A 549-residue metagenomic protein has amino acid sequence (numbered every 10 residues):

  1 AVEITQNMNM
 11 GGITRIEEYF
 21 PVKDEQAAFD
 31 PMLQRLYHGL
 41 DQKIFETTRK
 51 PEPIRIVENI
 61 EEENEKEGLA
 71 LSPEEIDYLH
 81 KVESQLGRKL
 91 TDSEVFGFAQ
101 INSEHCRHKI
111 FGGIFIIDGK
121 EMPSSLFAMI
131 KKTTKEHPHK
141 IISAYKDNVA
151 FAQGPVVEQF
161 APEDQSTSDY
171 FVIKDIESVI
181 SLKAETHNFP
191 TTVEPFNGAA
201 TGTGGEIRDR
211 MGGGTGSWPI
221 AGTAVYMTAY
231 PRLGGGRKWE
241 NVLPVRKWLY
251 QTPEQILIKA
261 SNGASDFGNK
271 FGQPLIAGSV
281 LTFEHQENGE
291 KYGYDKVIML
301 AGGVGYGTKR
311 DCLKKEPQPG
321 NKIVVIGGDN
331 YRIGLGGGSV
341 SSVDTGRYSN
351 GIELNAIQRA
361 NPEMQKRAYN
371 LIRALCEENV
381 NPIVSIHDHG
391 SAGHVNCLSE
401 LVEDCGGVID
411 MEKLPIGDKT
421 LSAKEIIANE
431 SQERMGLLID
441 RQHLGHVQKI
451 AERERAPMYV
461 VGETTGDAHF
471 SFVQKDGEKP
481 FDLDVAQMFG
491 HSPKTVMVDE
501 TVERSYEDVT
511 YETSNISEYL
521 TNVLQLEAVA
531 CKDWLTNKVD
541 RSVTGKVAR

Functional and structural regions predicted by a protein language model:
V2: Contiguous, structured surface segment used for ligand recognition
Q6-R549: Glycine/proline-enriched, intrinsically flexible loops and inter-domain linkers
